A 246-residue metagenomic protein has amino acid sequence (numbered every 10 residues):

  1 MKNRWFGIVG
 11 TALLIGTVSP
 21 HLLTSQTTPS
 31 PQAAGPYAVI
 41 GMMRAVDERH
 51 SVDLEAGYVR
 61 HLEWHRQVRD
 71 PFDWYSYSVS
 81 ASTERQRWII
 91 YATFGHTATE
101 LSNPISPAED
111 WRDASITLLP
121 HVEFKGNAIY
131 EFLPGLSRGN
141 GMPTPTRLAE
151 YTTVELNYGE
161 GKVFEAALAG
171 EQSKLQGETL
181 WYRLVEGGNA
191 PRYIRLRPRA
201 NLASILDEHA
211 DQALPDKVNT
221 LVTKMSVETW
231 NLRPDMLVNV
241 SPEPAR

Functional and structural regions predicted by a protein language model:
M1-V9: Bacterial N-terminal signal peptides that target proteins for export
V9-P20: Bacterial N-terminal signal peptides
L14-I15, D47-H50, E63, G141-T144 (+3 more regions): Low-complexity, Gly/Pro
P20-T28: Signal peptide processing junction and immediate N-terminal pro/mature segment of secreted/exported proteins
T27-A33, R60-Y75, A81-R87, A92-Y130 (+4 more regions): An amphipathic, aromatic/His-enriched active-site/gating alpha helix that lines ligand/cofactor pockets
A33-Q67: N-terminal targeting signals for Sec/Tat export/insertion, comprising classic cleavable signal peptides
G41-R44, F132-L180, G187, I194-L196: Surface-exposed interaction/gating patches
D47-E55, A81-E84, F94, P104 (+4 more regions): Solvent-exposed, acidic/flexible segments
